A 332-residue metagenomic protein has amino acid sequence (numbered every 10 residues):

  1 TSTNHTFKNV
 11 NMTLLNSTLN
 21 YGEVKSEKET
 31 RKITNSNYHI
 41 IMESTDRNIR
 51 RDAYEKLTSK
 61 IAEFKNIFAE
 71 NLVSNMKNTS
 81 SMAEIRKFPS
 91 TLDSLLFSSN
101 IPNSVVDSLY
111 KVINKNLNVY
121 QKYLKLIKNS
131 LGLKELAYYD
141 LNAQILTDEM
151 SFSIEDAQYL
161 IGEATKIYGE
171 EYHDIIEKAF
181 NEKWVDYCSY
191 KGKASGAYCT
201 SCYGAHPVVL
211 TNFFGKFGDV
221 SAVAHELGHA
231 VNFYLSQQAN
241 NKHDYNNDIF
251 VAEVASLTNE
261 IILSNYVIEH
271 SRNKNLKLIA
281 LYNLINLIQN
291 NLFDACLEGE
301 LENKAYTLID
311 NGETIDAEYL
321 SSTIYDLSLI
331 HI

Functional and structural regions predicted by a protein language model:
T1-S104, S108, V112-K115, E163-A164 (+2 more regions): His/Asp/Glu-rich acidic catalytic environments and adjacent acidic regulatory segments
K87, G218-F233: Active-site recognition of the HExxH zinc-binding catalytic motif
T91-E171: A metal-dependent hydrolase signature that marks the N-terminal structural subdomain at the beginning of catalytic folds
D140, T147-Y203, K216-F217: Auxiliary, metal-adjacent structural segments of Zn-dependent hydrolase domains
F233-V254: Post-HEXXH active-site segment of zinc metalloproteases
N247-K274, N290: Post-HExxH zinc-binding segment in Zn-dependent metallohydrolases
I330-I332: Conserved small/polar residues in nucleotide/adenosyl-binding loops
